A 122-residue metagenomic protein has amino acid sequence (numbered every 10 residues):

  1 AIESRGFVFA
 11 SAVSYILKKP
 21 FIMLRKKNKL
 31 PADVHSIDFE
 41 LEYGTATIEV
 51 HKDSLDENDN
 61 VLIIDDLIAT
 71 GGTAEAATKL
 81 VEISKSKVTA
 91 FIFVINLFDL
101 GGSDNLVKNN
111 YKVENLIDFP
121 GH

Functional and structural regions predicted by a protein language model:
A1-E3: Short glycine-rich phosphate-binding loop at a beta-alpha junction
R5-V8, N28-L30: Short, catalytically relevant binding-site loops at active-site mouths
V8-L17, T78: Short Gly/Thr/Asp-enriched flexible loops that form oxyanion-binding sites at enzyme active sites
S11-A12, D33-H35, G101-D104: Short, well-ordered secondary-structure micro-motifs
L17-P20, S86: A short helix-loop-beta submotif of the ANL/AMP-binding
K19-V61: Short, glycine/charge-rich flexible loops or terminal/linker lids adjacent to PRPP-binding catalytic cores
D66, G71: Conserved G/P- and acidic residue-centered "switch" motifs that form tight phosphate/ATP-binding loops in soluble
E75-H122: PRPP-dependent phosphoribosyltransferase catalytic core
